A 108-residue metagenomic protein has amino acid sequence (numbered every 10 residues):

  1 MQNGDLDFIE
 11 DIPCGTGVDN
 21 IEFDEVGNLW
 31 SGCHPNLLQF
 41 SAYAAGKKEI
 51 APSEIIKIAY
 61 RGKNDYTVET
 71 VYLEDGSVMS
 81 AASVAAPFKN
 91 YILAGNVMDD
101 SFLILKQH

Functional and structural regions predicted by a protein language model:
M1-D7, W30-H34: Short N-terminal helix-initiation segments at or just after the protein's N-terminus
M1-G4, K57-N64, K106-H108: Short loop/turn segments immediately following beta-strands, especially the blade-tip and inter-blade linker loops
D7-I9, E69: A structural motif specific to WD40 beta-propellers
E10, D19, S80-S83: Structural signature of WD-repeat beta-propeller blades
C14-L73: Loop/turn-rich, solvent-exposed surfaces of beta-rich toroidal or solenoidal domains
G76-H108: Blade-level signature of beta-propeller repeat domains, shared across WD40, Kelch, NHL, RCC1 and BNR/Asp-box propellers
